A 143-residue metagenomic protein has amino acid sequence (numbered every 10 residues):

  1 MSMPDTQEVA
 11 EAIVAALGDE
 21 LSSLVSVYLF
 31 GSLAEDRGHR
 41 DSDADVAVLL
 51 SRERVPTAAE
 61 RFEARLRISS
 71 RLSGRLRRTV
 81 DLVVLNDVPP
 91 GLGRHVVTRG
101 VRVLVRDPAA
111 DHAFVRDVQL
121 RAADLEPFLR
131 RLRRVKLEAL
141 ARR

Functional and structural regions predicted by a protein language model:
M1-S26, A34-R40, S51-R143: Catalytic core of pol beta-like nucleotidyltransferases
S42-A44: Change "...and in nucleic-acid phosphodiester-cleaving endonucleases..." to "...and in nucleic-acid processing enzymes
V46-L49: Short beta-strand->loop micro-motif that forms the acidic, two-metal-ion catalytic signature in nucleotide-processing
